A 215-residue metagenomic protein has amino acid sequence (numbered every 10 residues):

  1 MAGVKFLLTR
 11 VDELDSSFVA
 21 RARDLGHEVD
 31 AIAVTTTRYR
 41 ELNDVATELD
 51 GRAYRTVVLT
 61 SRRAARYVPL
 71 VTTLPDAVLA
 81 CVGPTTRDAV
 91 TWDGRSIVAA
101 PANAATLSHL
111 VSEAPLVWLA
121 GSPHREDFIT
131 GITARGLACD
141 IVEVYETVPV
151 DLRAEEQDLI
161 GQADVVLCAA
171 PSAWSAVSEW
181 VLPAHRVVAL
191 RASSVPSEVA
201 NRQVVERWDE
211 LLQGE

Functional and structural regions predicted by a protein language model:
M1-E215: Signature of uroporphyrinogen-III synthase
